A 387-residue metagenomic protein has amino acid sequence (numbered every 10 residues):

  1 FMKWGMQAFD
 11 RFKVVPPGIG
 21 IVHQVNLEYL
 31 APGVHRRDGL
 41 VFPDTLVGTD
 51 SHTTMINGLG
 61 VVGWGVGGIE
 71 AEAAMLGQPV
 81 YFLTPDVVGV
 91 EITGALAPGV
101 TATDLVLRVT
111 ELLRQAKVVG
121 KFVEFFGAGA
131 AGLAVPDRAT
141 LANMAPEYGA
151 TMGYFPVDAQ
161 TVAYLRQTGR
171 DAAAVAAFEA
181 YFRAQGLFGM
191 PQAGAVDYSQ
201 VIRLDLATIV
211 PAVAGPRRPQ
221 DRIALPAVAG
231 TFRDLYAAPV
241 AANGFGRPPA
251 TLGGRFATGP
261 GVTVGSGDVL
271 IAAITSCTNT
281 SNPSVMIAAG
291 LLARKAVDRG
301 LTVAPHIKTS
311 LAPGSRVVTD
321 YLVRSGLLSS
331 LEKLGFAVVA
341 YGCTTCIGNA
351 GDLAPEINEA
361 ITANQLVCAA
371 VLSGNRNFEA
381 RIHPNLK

Functional and structural regions predicted by a protein language model:
F1-K387: Fe-S-dependent hydro-lyases/dehydratases of central metabolism
